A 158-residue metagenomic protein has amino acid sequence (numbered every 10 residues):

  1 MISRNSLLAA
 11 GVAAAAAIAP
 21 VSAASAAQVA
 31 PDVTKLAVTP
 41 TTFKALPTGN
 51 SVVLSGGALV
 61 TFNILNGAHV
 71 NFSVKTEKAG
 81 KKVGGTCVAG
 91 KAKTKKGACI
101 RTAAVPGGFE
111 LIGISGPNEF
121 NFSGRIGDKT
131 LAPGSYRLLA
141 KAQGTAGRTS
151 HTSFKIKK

Functional and structural regions predicted by a protein language model:
M1-G11: Bacterial N-terminal signal peptides that target proteins for export
A16-S25: C-terminal segment of classical bacterial N-terminal signal peptides
T42-N71: Contiguous beta-strand segments within globular domains
K82-T130: Glycine-centered tight-turn motifs at strand-turn-strand junctions
N118, G134-K141: A short tyrosine-centered beta-strand micro-motif
A142-A146: Surface-exposed loop/turn motifs at beta-strand-loop junctions within extracellular Ig-like and Fibronectin type III
G147-T152: Extracellular and select intracellular beta-sandwich modules with Ser/Thr-enriched, small-residue motifs on
I156-K158: Extracellular interdomain linker/stem segments of modular secreted and single-pass surface proteins
